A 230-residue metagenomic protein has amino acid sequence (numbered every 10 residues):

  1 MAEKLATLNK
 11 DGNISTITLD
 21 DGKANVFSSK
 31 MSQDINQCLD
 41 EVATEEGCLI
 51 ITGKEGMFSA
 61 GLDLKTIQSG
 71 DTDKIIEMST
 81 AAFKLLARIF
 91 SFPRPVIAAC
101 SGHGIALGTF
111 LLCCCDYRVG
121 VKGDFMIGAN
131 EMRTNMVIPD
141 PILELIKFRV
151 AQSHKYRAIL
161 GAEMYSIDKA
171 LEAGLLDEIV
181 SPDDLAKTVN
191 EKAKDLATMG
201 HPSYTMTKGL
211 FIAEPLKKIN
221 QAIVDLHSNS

Functional and structural regions predicted by a protein language model:
M1-D11, D21, V42, A162 (+3 more regions): C-terminal alpha-helix plus adjacent terminal tail
A6, S91-P93, I97-M199: Crotonase-fold acyl-CoA enzyme core
D11-D20, Q33-G70, R88-A98, V121-F125: A structural preference for short, pocket-lining loop segments at secondary-structure junctions
I17, I35, I51, L111-L112 (+2 more regions): Hydrophobic alpha-helical segments that mediate membrane insertion or helix-helix packing
S28: Histidine/acidic residue-rich metal-binding segments in metalloenzymes
G56-S59, I105-A106, E214: Short, active-site-adjacent cap segments at secondary-structure transitions
S69-T80: A short acidic, glycine-rich active-site loop that binds or catalyzes chemistry on phosphate/adenosine moieties
T80-L86: A glycine-rich, hydrophobic loop/mini-helix early in the fold
